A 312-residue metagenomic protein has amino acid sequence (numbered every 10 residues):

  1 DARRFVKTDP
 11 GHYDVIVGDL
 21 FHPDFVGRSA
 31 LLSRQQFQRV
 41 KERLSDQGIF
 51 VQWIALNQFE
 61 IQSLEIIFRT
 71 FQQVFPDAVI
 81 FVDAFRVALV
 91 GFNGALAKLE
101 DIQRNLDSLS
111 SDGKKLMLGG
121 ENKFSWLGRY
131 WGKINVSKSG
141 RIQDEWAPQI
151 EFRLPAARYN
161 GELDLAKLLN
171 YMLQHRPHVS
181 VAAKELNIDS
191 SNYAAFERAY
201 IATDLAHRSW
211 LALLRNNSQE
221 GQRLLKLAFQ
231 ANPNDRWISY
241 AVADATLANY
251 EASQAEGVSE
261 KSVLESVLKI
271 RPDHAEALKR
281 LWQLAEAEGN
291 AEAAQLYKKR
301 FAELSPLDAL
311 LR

Functional and structural regions predicted by a protein language model:
D1-F68, Q72-P76, L186: The AdoMet/dcAdoMet-binding core of the Class I SAM-like
A2-T8, Q58, D77-N232, W237-A241: Soluble small-group transferase modules, centered on the S-adenosyl donor enzyme superfamily
A228, S266-V267, R300-F301: Canonical positions in the second alpha-helix
A231, I270, E303-L307: Structural marker of alpha-solenoid helical repeat scaffolds
I238, A277, L310-L311: TPR alpha-solenoid repeat register
